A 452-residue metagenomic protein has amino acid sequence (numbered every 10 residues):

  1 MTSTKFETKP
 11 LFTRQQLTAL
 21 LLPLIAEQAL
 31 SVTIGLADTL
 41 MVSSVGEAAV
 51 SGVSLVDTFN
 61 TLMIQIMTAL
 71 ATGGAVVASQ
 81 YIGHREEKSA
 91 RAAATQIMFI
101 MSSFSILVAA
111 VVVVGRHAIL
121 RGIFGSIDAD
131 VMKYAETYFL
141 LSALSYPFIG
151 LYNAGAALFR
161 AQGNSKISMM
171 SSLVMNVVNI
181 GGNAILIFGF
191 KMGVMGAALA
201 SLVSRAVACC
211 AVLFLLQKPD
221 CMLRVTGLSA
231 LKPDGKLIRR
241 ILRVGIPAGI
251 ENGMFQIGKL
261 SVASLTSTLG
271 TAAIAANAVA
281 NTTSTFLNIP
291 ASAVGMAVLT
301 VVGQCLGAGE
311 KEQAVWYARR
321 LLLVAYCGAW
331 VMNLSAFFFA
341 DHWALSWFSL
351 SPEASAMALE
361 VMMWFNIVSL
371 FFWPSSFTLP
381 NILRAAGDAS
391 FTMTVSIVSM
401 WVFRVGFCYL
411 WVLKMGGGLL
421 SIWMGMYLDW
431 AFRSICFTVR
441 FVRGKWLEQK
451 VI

Functional and structural regions predicted by a protein language model:
M1-L24, A78-S145, G189-I246, V302-V368 (+1 more regions): Short alpha-helical transmembrane segments in multi-pass integral membrane proteins
T8-L40, S44-V45, T61-G73, V77 (+5 more regions): N-terminal transmembrane alpha-helices
A19-G35, L141, M175, S204-A208 (+3 more regions): Transmembrane helical elements of multi-pass membrane transporters/channels
A29-S51, L120-A129, I185-M192, G253-F286 (+4 more regions): Helix-terminus/linker motif at the lipid-water interface of multi-pass membrane proteins
E47-T58, A135, F139, A198 (+3 more regions): Small-residue hotspots at the loop-to-helix junctions and early N-terminal turns of transmembrane alpha-helices
V50-A110, I149-S168, I274-A340, W373-V395: Small-residue-rich hydrophobic transmembrane alpha-helices
L62-Q65, N179-N183, C209-L213, F286-I289 (+3 more regions): Hydrophobic transmembrane alpha-helices of multi-pass small-molecule transporters
A71, L141-R160, S168-N176, A197-V212 (+5 more regions): Short runs within selected transmembrane alpha-helices of multi-pass transporters and secretion channels
